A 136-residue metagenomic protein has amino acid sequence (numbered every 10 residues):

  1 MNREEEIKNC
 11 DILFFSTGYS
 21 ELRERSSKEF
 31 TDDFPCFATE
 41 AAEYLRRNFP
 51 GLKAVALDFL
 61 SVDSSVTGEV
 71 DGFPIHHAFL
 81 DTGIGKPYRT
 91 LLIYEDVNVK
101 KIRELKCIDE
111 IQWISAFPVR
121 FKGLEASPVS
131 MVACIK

Functional and structural regions predicted by a protein language model:
M1-K136: Active-/binding-site microenvironments in catalytic and ligand-binding cores
